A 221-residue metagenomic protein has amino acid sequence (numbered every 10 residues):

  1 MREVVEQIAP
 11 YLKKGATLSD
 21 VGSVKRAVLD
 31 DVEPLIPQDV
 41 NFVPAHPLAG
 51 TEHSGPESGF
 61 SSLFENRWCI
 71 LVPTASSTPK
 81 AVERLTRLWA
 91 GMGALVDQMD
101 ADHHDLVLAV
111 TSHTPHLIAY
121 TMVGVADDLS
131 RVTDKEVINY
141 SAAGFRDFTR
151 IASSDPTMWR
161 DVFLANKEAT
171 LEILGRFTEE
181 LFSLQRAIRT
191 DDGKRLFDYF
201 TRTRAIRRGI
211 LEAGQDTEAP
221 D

Functional and structural regions predicted by a protein language model:
M1-R2: Glycine/alanine-rich phosphate-binding loops at beta-alpha junctions
E6-E57: Rossmann-like NAD(P)(H) cofactor-binding subdomain of soluble oxidoreductases
K25, H46-E52, A75-S76, D102-H103 (+7 more regions): Glycine-rich beta-alpha junction loops
T51-C69: Predominantly a Rossmann-like dinucleotide-binding segment in NAD(P)-dependent oxidoreductases
L63-R150: Internal alpha-helical scaffold of NAD(P)-dependent oxidoreductase catalytic cores
D134-R202: Interdomain hinge/lid region at the active-site interface of Rossmann-like NAD(P)-dependent oxidoreductases
A205-D221: Long, positively charged, glycine-interspersed low-complexity recognition regions
